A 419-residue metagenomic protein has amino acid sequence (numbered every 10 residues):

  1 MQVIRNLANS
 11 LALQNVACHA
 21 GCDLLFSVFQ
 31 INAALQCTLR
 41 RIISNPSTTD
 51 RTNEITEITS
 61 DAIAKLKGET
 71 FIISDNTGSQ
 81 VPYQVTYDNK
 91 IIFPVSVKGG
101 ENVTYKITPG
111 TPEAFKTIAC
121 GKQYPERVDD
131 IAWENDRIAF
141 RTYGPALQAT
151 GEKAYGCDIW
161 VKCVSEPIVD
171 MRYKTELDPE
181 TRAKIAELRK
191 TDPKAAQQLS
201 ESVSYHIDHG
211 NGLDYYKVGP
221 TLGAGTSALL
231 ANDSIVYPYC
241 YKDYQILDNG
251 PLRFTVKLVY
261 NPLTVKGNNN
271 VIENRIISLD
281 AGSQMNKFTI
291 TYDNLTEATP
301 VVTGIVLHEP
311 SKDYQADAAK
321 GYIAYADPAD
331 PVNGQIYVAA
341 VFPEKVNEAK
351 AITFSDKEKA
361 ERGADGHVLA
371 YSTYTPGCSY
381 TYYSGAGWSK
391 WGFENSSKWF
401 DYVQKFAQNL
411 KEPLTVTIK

Functional and structural regions predicted by a protein language model:
M1-R40: Bacterial Sec-dependent N-terminal signal peptides
A34-K122, R127-V128, K153-G156, V161 (+1 more regions): Alpha-mannosidase-like glycoside hydrolase catalytic domains involved in N-glycan trimming, generalizing to other
C37-T38, E297-D356: Polysaccharide-binding surfaces and accessory modules of carbohydrate-active proteins
G68-K90, T264-N268, E309-A324, E348-A360: Solvent-exposed beta-strand/loop surfaces of large extracellular or lumenal domains
K90-I92, V97, E344-K419: Beta-strand-rich recognition/accessory modules
E101-P112, V256-Y260, T303, A339-A340 (+1 more regions): Short, hydrophobic/aromatic-enriched beta-strand segments in well-ordered soluble domains
K106, T111-D233: Solvent-exposed N-terminal domain segments of exported/luminal and surface proteins
K242, I246-D248, T255-V301: Acidic, contiguous internal or C-terminal segments within carbohydrate-active enzymes that form a structured patch used
